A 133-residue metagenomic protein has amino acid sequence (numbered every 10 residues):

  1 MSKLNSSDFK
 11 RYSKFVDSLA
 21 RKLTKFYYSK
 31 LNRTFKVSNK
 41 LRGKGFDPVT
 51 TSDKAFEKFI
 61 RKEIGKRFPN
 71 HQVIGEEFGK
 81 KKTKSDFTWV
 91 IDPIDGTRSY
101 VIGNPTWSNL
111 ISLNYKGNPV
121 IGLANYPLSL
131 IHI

Functional and structural regions predicted by a protein language model:
M1, I131-H132: Short intrinsically disordered, low-complexity coil segments enriched in acidic
M1-I94: N-terminal subdomain of lithium-sensitive/metallo-dependent phosphomonoesterases centered on the IMPase/IPPase/PAP
T83-I131: DPxDG-like acidic metal-binding loop motif
